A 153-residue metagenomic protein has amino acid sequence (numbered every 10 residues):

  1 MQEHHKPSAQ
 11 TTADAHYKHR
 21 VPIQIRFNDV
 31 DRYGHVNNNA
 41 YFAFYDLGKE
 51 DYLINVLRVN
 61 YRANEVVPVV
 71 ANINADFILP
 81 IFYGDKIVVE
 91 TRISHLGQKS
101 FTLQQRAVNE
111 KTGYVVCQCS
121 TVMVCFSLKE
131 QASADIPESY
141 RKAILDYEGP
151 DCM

Functional and structural regions predicted by a protein language model:
M1-V88, S94-T102, R106-M153: Terminal targeting signals and extreme-terminal segments of soluble enzymes
